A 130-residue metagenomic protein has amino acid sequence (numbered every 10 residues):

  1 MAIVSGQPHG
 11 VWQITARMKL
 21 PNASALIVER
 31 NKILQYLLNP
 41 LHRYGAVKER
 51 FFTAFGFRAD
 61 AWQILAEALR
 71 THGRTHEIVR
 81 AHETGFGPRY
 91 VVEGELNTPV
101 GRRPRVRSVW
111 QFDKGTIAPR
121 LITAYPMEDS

Functional and structural regions predicted by a protein language model:
A2-G94: Compact soluble domain cores
H82-S130: Short, compact, well-ordered microdomains
